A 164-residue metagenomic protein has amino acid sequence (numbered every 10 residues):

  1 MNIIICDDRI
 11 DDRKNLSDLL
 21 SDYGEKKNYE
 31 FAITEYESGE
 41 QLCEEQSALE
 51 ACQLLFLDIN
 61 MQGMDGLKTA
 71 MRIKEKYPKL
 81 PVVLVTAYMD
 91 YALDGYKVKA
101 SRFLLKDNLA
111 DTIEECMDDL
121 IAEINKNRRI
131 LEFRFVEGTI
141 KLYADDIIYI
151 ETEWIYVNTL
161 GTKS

Functional and structural regions predicted by a protein language model:
M1, F31, L80: Switch/coupling loops of ABC transporter nucleotide-binding domains
M1-S21, L55: Conserved acidic segment of CheY-like receiver
S21-E25, K74: A general structural signal for alpha-helical elements within enzymatic catalytic domains
G24-S38, E45: Short hydrophobic/Thr-rich beta-strand motif most characteristic of the beta2 strand and flanking loop of CheY-like
E44-E45, L49-K126: CheY-like receiver
E115-S164: Conserved binding/recognition cores within well-folded domains
